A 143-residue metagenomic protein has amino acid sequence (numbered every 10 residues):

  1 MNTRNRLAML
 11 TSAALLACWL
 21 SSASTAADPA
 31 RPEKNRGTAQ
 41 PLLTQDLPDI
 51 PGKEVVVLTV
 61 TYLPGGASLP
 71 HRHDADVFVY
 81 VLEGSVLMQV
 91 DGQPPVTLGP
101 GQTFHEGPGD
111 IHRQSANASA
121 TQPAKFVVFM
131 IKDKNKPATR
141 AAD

Functional and structural regions predicted by a protein language model:
N2-L10, L16-V56, Q89, H105 (+2 more regions): A short, N-terminal "cap"/entry segment at the start of jelly-roll beta-barrel domains of the cupin/DSBH fold
I50-G52, R72, T97, A118-P123: Extracellular/periplasmic catalytic domains that process cell-envelope and extracellular macromolecules
G52, Y62-L63, G92-G109: Short acidic-glycine-tyrosine-enriched beta hairpin
K53, G65-F78: A short beta-loop-beta micro-motif enriched in histidine and acidic residues
A67-L69, L87, F104, P108-N117: Histidine-centered metal-chelating micro-motifs
H73-G92, P100-Q102: Glycine- and acidic-residue-biased ligand/ion/polar-headgroup-sensing regions
P95, G109-K136: Ligand-binding loop in jelly-roll beta-barrel domains
